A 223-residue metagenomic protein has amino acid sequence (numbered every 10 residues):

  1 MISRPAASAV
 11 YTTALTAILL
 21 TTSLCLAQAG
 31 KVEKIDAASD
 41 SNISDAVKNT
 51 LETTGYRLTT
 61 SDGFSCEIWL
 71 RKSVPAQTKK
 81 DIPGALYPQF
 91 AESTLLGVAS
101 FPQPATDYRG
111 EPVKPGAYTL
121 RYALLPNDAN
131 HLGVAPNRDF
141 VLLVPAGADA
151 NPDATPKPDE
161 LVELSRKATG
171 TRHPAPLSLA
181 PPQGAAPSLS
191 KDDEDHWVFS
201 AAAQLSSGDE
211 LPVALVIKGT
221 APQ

Functional and structural regions predicted by a protein language model:
M1-A9: N-terminal secretory signal peptides that target proteins for export/translocation
A9-S23: Bacterial N-terminal signal peptides
Q28-Y87, L143-Q223: Primarily secretory-pathway and cell-envelope proteins
G63-S65, E92-L96, V113-P115, P136-R138: Extracytoplasmic
D81-P88, L95-P104: N-terminal post-signal-peptidase region of extra-cytosolic proteins
Q89, N130-V134: Short consensus segments that form the blades of beta-propeller domains, in both extracellular/periplasmic
G116-A123: A short tyrosine-centered beta-strand micro-motif
